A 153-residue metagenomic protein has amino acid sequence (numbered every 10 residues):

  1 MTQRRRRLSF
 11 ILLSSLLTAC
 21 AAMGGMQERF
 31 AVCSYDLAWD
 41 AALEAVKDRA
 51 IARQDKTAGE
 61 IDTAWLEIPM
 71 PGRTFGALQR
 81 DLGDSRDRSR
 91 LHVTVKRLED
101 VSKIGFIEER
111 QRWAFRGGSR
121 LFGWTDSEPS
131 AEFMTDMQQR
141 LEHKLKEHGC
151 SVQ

Functional and structural regions predicted by a protein language model:
M1-I11: Bacterial N-terminal signal peptides that target proteins for export
L16-A19: C-terminal motif of bacterial Sec signal peptides marking the signal peptidase cleavage site
A21-Q153: Ser/Thr-rich, low-complexity intrinsically disordered terminal regions
